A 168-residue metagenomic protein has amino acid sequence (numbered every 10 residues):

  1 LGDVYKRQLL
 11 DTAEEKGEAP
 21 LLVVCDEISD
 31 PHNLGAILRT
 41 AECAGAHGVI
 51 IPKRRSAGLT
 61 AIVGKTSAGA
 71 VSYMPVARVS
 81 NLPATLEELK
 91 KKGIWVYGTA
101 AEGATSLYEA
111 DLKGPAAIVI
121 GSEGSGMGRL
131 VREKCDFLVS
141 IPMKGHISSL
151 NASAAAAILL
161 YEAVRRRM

Functional and structural regions predicted by a protein language model:
L1-Y5: Short, small-residue-biased leader/transition segments that mark boundaries at the very start of proteins
L9, I62, T66, A110 (+1 more regions): Residues that scaffold the ATP/ADP-binding catalytic core of kinase and kinase-like folds
L9-E14, E88, Y108-D111: Short amphipathic alpha-helix with an adjacent loop that forms part of the alpha/beta core around
E15-T105: RNA substrate-binding interface of SAM-dependent RNA methyltransferases
H32-A36, M127, A152: Short glycine/serine/threonine-rich phosphate/pyrophosphate-binding segments that cradle anionic phosphate groups
C43, K65-A70, R129-M168: Structured adenosyl-cofactor binding patch, chiefly the S-adenosyl-L-methionine
Y97-N151: Active-site/ligand-binding-proximal alpha/beta "capping" segment
